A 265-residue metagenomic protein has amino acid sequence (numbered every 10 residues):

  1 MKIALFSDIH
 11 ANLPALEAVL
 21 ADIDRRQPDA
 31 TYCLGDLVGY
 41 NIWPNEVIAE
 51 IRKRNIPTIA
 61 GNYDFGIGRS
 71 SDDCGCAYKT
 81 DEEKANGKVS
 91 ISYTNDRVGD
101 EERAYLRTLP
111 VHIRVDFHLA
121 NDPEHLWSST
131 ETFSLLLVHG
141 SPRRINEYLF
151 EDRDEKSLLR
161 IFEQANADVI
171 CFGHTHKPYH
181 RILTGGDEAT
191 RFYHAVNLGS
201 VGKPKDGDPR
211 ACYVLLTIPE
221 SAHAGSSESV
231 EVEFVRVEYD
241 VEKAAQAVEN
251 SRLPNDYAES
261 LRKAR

Functional and structural regions predicted by a protein language model:
M1-I3, V115-L136, A189-H194, E228-V230: Beta-strand-turn-beta hairpins that frame and shape the catalytic cleft of phosphate-ester-processing enzymes
M1-I56: N-terminal active-site segment of His-dependent metallophosphoesterases
F6-S7, T31-D36, P57-N62, V138 (+2 more regions): Active-site neighborhood of phospho(di)ester-bond hydrolases with catalytic His/Asp-centered motifs
A11, V38-G39, D64, P142 (+1 more regions): Short active-site segment of divalent metal-dependent hydrolases/proteases that encodes the spacing between
A15, L37-R54, I67-K79, R181-T184 (+1 more regions): Metal-dependent catalytic neighborhoods of phosphoester/phosphodiester hydrolases
V47, R54-D116, N121-E124, T132 (+1 more regions): Active-site neighborhood of divalent metal-dependent phosphoester bond hydrolases
D152-G186, T190-L198: Anionic-ligand binding region
I182-R265: Acidic, His/Gly-rich catalytic cores of divalent-metal-dependent hydrolytic chemistry
